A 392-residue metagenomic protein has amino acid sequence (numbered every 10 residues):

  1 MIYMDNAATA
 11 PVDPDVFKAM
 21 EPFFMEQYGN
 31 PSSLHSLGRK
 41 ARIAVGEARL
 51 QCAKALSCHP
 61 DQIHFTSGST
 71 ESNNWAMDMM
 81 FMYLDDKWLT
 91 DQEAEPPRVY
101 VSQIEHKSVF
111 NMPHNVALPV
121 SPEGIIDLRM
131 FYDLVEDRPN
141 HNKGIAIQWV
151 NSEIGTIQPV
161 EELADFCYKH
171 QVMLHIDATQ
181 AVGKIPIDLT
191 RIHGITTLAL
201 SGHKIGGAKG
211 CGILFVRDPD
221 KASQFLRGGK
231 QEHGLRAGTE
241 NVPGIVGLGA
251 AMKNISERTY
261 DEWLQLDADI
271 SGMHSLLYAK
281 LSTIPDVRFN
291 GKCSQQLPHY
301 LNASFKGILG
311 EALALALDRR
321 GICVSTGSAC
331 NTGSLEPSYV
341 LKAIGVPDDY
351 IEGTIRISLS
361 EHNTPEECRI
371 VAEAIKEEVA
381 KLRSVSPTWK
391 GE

Functional and structural regions predicted by a protein language model:
M1-E392: Pyridoxal 5′-phosphate
